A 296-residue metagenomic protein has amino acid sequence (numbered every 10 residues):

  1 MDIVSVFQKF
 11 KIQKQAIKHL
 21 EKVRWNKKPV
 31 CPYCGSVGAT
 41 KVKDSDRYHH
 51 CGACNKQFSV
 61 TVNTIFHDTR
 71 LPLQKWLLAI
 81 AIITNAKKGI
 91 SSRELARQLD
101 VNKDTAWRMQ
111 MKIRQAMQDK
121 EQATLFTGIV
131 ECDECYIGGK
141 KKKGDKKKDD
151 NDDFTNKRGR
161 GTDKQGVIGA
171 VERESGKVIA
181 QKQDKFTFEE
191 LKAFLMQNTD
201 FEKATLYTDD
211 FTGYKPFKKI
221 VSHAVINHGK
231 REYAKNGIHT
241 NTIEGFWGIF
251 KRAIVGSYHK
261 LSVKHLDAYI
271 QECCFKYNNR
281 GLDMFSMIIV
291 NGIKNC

Functional and structural regions predicted by a protein language model:
M1-C296: Residue-level recognition of single "structural anchor" positions that define or cap local secondary structure
